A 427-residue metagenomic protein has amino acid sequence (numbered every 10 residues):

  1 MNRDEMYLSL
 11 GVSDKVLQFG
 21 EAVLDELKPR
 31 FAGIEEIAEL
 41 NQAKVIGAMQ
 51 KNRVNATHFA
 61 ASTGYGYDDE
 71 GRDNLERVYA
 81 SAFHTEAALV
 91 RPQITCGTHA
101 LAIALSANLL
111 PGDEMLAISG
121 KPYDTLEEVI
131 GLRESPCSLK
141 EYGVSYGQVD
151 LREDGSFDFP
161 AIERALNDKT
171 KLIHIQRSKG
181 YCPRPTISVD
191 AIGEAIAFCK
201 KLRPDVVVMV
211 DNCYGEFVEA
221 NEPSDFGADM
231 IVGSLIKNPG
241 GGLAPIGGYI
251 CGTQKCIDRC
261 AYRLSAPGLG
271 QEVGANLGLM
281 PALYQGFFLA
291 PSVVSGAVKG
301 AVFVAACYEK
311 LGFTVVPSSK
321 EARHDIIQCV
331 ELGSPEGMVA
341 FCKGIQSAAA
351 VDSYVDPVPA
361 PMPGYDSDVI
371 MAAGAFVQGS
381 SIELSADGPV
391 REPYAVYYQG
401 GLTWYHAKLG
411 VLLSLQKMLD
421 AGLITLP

Functional and structural regions predicted by a protein language model:
N2-K28, E35-E36, V45-K51, N55-H58 (+6 more regions): Conserved PLP-enzyme active-site core in the AAT-like
R53-V54, F59-L89: Active-site-flanking structural segment that lines cofactor/substrate pockets
A80-A104: Short loop-beta-helix segment that forms the pyridoxal 5′-phosphate
S81-T85, C137-V144, A350: Short helix-loop-beta junction
E86-V90, D113-L116, K171-L172, D205-V208 (+6 more regions): Structural motif
E309-L426: Conserved C-terminal alpha-helix-loop-beta "cap" of PLP-dependent enzymes that closes/shapes the active-site mouth
